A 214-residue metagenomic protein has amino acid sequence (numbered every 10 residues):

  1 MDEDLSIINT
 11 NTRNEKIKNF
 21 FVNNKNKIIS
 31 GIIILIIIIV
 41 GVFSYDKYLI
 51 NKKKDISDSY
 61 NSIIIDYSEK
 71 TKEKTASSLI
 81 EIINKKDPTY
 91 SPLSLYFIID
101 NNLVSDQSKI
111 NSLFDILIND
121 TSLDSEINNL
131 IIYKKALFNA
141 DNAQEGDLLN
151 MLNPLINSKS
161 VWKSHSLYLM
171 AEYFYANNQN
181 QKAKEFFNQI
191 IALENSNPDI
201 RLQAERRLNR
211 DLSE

Functional and structural regions predicted by a protein language model:
M1-I37: N-terminal positive-inside, membrane-proximal cytosolic segments immediately preceding the first
D2-D4, T10, K54-Y60, E69-A76: Acidic, proline-/serine-/threonine-rich low-complexity intrinsically disordered segments
D2-T10, I65, N119-L123: Acidic, proline/glycine-rich low-complexity intrinsically disordered segments
I38-D58: Transmembrane signal-anchor/signal-peptide helices with a preference for the extracytoplasmic
K53, K72-E73, Q107-S108, E145 (+1 more regions): TPR-repeat structural position
S62-L93: Short extracytoplasmic
K74-I82, L113-L117, L152: Amphipathic alpha-helices of TPR/Sel1-like and other helical repeat/solenoid scaffolds
K86-T89, L95, N102-S105, L117-E214: Soluble extracytoplasmic domains of inner/organellar membrane proteins
